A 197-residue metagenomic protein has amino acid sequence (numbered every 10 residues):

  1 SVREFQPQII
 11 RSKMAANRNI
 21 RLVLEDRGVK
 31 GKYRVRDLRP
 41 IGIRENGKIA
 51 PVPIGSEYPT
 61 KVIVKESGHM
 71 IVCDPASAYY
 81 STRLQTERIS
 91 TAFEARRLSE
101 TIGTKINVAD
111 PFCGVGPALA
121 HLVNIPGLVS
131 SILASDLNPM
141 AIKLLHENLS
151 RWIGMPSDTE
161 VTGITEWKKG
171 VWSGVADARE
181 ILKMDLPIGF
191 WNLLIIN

Functional and structural regions predicted by a protein language model:
R3-R83: Non-catalytic substrate-recognition/targeting regions of SAM-dependent transferases
I20, K105, V129, F190-L194: Local beta-strand N-terminus motif with an aromatic residue
E25, T86, I196: Redox-cofactor binding/interface segments in oxidoreductases and associated redox assembly factors
R36-L38, A76, L84-E87, L145-N148 (+1 more regions): Short coil/turn segments at secondary-structure boundaries
R83-I106: Conserved alpha-helix/loop element of class I SAM-dependent methyltransferases that forms part of the SAM/SAH-binding
G103-G114, L133: Conserved class I S-adenosyl-L-methionine
V115-V129: Conserved SAM-binding loop of SAM-dependent methyltransferases across substrates and taxa, primarily the Class I
S135-I195: S-adenosyl-L-methionine
